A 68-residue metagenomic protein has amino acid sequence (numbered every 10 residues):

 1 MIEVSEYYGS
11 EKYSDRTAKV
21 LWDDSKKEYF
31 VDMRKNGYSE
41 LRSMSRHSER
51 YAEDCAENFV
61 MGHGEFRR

Functional and structural regions predicted by a protein language model:
M1-D32: Short N-terminal "domain-start" leader segments that mark the transition from disordered tails or signal peptides into
S5-E11, R34-C55: A short, exposed loop/beta-hairpin motif centered on an aromatic-Gly-Thr core
Y29, Y38, F59-V60: A ubiquitous, low-specificity "background" feature that marks scattered single residues across proteins without
N58-R68: Short arginine-rich
